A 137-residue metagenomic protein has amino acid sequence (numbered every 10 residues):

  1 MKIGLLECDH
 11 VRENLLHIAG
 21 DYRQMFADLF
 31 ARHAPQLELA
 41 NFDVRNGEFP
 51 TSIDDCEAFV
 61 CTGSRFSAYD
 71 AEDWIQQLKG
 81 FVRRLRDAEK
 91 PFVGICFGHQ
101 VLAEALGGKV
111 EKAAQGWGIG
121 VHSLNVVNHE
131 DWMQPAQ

Functional and structural regions predicted by a protein language model:
M1-G80, R84-A88: N-terminal beta1-alpha1 cap of cysteine-dependent amidohydrolase-like domains
D9, R65, G98-H99, A114-G116 (+1 more regions): Short, flexible active-site-adjacent loop segments at beta-strand->alpha-helix junctions, enriched in small/polar
H17, D70, Q76, L102 (+2 more regions): Alpha-helix termini
A27-A31, A103, N125: Class I S-adenosyl-L-methionine
A31-Q36, L102, G116-G118: A generic structural signal for short, solvent-exposed coil/turn residues that cap or connect secondary-structure
F49-D54, V101-A103, Q134: Short loop/helix-cap segments at secondary-structure boundaries that form the rim of catalytic
L85-G108: Catalytic nucleophile loop
L106-Q137: Pocket-forming structural segment of enzyme catalytic cores
